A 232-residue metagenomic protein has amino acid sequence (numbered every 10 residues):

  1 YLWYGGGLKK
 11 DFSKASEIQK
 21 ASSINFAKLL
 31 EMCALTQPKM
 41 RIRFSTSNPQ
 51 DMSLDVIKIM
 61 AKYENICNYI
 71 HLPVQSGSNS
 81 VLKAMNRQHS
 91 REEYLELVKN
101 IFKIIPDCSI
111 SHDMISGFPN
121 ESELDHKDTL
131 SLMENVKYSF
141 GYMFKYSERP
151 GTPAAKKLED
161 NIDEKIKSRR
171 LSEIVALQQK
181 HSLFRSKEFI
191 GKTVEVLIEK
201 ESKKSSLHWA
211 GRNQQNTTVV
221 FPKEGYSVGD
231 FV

Functional and structural regions predicted by a protein language model:
Y1, P73-S78, K145-P150, N213-Q215: Short, small-residue-rich loop/turn micro-motifs
Y1-L124, E134: Conserved SAM/AdoMet-binding glycine-rich loop
R41, Y69, F140-K145, F231: Residues at the N-termini of beta-strands
V56-I57, T129, F221-P222: Short beta-alpha junctions and helix-cap segments that line functional grooves
L72, D113, M133, G141 (+2 more regions): Hydrophobic, well-ordered secondary-structure elements that form the walls of internal hydrophobic environments
A84, G141, F221-P222: Thr-Gly-centered strand-to-loop micro-motif
L124, D128-S168, I174: C-terminal, non-catalytic macromolecule-binding modules
A154-V232: Terminal RNA-binding accessory module
